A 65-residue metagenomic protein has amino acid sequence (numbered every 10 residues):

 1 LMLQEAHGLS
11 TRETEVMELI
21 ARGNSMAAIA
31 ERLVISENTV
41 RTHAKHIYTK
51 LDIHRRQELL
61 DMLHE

Functional and structural regions predicted by a protein language model:
L1-K45, K50, D61-E65: Helix-turn-helix DNA-binding segment
R55-E58: Helix N-cap/capping motif at the beta->alpha junctions
